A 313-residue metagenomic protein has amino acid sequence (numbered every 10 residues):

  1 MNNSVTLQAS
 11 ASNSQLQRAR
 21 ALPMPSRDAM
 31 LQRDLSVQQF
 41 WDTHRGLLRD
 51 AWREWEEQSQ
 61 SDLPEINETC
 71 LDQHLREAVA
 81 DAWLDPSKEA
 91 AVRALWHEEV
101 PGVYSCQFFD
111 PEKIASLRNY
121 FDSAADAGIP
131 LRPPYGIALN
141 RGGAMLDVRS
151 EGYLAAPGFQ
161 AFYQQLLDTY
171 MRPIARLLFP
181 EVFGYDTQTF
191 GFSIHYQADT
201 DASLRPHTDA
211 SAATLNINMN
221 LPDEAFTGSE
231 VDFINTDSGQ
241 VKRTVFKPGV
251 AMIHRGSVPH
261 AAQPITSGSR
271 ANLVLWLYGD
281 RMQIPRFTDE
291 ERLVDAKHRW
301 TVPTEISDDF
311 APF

Functional and structural regions predicted by a protein language model:
M1-P101, K297-F313: Fe(II)/2-oxoglutarate
M1-S14, T169-M171, A175-F179, F190: Charged interaction patches that mediate protein-protein contacts
Q60-Q73, Q107-A125, Q164-D168, R205 (+2 more regions): Short charge-dense sequence patches
W83-E181: Non-heme Fe(II)/2-oxoglutarate
L146-G158, A198-T208, F246, P303-S307: Short, charged low-complexity intrinsically disordered segments located at boundaries of structured domains
R172-K297: Catalytic core of non-heme Fe(II) oxygenases with the double-stranded beta-helix
